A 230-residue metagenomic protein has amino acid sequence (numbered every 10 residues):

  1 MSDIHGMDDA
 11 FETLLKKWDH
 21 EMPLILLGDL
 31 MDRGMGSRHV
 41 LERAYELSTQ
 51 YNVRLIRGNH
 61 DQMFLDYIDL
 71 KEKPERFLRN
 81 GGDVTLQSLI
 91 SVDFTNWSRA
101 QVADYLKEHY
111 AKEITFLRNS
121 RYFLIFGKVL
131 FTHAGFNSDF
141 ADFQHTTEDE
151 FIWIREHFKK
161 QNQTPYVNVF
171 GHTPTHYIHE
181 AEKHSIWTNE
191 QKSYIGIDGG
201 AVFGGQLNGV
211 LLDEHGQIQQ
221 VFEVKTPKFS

Functional and structural regions predicted by a protein language model:
M1-R43, S48: N-terminal active-site segment of His-dependent metallophosphoesterases
D3, D29, G58-N59, H172 (+1 more regions): Active-site glycine-centered loops adjacent to acidic/histidine catalytic or metal-binding residues that shape
H5-G6, D32, D61-Q62, F136 (+2 more regions): Short, glycine/acidic-enriched loop or turn micro-motifs at the edges of active sites
E12-L15, R38-H39, I68-D69, F143-Q144 (+2 more regions): Short amphipathic alpha-helical segments
E21-M22, Q50-N52, G127, T164-Y166: A general structural motif
R33-R121: Active-site neighborhood of divalent metal-dependent phosphoester bond hydrolases
Q87, V92-G196, G200-Q206, L212-V224: Acidic, His/Gly-enriched loop-helix segments that form or flank divalent-metal centers in metallo-dependent hydrolases
